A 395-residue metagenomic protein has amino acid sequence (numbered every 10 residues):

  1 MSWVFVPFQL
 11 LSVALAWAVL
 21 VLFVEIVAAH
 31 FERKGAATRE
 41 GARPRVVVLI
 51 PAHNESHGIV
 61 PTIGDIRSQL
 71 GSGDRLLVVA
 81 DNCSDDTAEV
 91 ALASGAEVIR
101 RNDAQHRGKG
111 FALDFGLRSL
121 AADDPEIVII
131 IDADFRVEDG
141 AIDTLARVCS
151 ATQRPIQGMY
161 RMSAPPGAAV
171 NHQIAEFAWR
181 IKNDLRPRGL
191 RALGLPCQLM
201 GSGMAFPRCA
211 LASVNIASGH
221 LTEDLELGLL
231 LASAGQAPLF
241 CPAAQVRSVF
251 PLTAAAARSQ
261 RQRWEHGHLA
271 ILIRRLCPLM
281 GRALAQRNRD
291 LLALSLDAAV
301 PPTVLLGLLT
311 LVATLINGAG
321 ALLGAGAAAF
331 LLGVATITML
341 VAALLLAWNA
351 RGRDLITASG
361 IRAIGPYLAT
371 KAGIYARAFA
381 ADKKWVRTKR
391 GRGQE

Functional and structural regions predicted by a protein language model:
M1-A42, L344-L346, K371: N-terminal membrane-anchoring/stem segments of glycan-assembly enzymes
V27-F31, T38-E40, D297-A381: Membrane-embedded multi-pass helical conduit in multi-pass membrane proteins, especially envelope-biosynthetic
R45-V47, R75, E226: Cell-envelope/extracellular polymer assembly enzymes that use nucleotide-activated donors
V60-P61, D85-A93, R100, G140: Acidic helix N-cap motif at the loop->helix transition within catalytic regions of sugar-transfer enzymes
G64-G73: Short, acidic, metal-binding catalytic loop of nucleotide-sugar glycosyltransferases
S72, A80-A88, D103-Q105, F135-R136: A conserved acidic beta->alpha catalytic loop
R100-N102, H106-G116, L120-P125, D139-G140 (+4 more regions): Long helical/loop segments within the catalytic core of UDP-sugar-dependent glycosyltransferases, especially the large
D124-R136: Short beta-strand-to-loop acidic/aromatic patch adjacent to the donor-nucleotide binding site
